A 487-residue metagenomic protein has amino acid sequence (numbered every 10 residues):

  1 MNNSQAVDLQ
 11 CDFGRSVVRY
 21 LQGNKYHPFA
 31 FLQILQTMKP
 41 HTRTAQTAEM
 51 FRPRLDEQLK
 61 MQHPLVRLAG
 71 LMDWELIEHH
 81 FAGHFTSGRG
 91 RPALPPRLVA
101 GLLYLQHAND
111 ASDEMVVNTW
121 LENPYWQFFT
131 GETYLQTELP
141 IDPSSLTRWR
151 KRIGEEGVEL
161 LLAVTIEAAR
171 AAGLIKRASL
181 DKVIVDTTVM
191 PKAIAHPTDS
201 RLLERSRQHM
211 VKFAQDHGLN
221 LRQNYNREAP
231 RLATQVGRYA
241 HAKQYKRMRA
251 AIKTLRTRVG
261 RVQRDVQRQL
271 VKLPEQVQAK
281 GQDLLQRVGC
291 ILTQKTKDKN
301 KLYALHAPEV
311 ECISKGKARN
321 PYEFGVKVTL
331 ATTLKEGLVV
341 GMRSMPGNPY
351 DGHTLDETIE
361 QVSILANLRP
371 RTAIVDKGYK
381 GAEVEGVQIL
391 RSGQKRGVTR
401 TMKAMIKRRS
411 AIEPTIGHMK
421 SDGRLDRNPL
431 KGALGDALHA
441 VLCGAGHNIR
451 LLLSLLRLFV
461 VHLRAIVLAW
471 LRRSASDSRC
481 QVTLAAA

Functional and structural regions predicted by a protein language model:
N2-W74, H79, L452-A487: Charged, often Cys/His-bearing segments associated with DNA-binding zinc-finger transcription factors
H63, A100-L102, V116-V117, D142-L146 (+7 more regions): Short, conserved catalytic/metal-binding motifs centered on acidic residues
D73, G90-L98, A108, E138-I141 (+9 more regions): Secondary-structure capping and boundary motifs in well-ordered enzyme cores
H80-A100, H107-L174: Basic, low-complexity intrinsically disordered segments
T133-E309: Active-site- or DNA-interface-adjacent structural scaffold in DNA-acting proteins
L305-P321: Flexible, glycine/threonine-enriched loop-and-boundary segments that flank and lead into catalytic domains of large
K317-I364: Electropositive, glycine- and tryptophan-enriched low-complexity nucleic-acid-binding patches
I364-L434, L438-V441: Helix-centered, glycine/charged polyanion-binding patches within enzymatic domains that contact phosphate-containing
